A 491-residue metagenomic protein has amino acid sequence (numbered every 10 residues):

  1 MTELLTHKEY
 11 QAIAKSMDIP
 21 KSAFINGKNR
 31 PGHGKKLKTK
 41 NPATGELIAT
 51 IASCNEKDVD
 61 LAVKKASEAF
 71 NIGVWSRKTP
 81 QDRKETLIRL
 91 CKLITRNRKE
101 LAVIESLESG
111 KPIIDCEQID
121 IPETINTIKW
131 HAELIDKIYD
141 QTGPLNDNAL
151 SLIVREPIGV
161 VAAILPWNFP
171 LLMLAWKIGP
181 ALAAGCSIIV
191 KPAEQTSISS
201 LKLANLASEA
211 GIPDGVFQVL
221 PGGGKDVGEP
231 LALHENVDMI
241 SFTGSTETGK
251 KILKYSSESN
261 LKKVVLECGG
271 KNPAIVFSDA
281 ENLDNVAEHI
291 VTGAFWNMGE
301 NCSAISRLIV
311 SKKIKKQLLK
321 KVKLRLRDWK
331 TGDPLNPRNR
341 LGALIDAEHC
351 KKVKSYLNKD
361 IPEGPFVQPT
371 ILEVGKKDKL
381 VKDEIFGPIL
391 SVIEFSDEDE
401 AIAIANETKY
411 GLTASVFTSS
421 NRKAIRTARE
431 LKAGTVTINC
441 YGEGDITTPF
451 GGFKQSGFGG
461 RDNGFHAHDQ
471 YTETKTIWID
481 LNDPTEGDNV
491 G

Functional and structural regions predicted by a protein language model:
M1-A43, A69: Hydrophobic face of amphipathic alpha-helices that form TPR/SEL1-like repeat modules and related alpha-solenoid
G27, G45, R83, E105 (+10 more regions): Residue-level signal for inorganic ion chemistry
E46-A49, V237, K330, L357 (+1 more regions): Conserved C-terminal structural/oligomerization subdomain of aldehyde/semialdehyde dehydrogenase
L47-C54, N71-W75, A163, A274-S278 (+5 more regions): Short, well-ordered beta-strand elements within core beta-sheets of diverse protein domains
I48-I138: Glycine-rich loop-to-alpha-helix module at the N-terminal edge of alpha/beta enzyme cores
F70, V74, C91-R98, A102 (+15 more regions): Structural signal for hydrophobic packing residues in well-ordered secondary-structure cores of soluble enzyme domains
Y139-N285, R338, F395: Rossmann-like NAD(P) dinucleotide-binding subdomain of oxidoreductase/dehydrogenase enzymes
M239, E247-K376, I438, E486-G487: ALDH superfamily catalytic-core signature
